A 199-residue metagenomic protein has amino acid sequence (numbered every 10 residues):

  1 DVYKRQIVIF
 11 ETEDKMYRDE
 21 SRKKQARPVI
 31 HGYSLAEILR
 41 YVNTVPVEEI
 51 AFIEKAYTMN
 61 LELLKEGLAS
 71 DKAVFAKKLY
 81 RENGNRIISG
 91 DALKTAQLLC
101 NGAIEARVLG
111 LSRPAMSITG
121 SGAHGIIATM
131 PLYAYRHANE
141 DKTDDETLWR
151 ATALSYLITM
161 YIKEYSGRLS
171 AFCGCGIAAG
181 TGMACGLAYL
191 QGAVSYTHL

Functional and structural regions predicted by a protein language model:
V2-Q6, T197-H198: Conserved small/polar residues in nucleotide/adenosyl-binding loops
K4-P46, I50-E54: C-terminal regulatory domains involved in ligand/effector binding and gene-expression control
V47-E54, G67-Y80, G110-L111, T143-L148 (+1 more regions): Flexible, glycine/charged-enriched surface loops at secondary-structure junctions
L61-I126: Accessory "access/gating" subregions that flank catalytic or transport cores
R81-N101, Y133-L154, S195: An acidic intrinsically disordered interaction segment
A103-R107, S155-Y165: A short secondary-structure junction motif
G125-K142, G186-G192: Alpha-helical support elements that line or immediately flank enzyme active sites and cofactor-binding pockets
K142-T143, R150, M160-L199: Hydrophobic alpha-helical bundle architecture
